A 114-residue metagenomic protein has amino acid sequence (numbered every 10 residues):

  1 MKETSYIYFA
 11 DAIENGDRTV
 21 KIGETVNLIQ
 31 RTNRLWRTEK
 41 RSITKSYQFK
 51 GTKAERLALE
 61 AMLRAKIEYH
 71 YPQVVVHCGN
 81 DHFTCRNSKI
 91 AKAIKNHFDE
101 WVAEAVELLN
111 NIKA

Functional and structural regions predicted by a protein language model:
M1-A114: Non-catalytic accessory segments flanking enzymatic or RNA/DNA-binding domains
